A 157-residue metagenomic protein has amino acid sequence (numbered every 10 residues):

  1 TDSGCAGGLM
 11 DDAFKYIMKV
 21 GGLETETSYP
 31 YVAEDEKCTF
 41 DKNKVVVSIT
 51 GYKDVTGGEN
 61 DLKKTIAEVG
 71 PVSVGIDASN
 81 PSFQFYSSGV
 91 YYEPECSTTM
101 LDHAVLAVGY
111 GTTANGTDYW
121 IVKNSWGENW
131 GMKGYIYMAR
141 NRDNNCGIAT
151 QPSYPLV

Functional and structural regions predicted by a protein language model:
T1-V157: Catalytic-core signature of thiol
